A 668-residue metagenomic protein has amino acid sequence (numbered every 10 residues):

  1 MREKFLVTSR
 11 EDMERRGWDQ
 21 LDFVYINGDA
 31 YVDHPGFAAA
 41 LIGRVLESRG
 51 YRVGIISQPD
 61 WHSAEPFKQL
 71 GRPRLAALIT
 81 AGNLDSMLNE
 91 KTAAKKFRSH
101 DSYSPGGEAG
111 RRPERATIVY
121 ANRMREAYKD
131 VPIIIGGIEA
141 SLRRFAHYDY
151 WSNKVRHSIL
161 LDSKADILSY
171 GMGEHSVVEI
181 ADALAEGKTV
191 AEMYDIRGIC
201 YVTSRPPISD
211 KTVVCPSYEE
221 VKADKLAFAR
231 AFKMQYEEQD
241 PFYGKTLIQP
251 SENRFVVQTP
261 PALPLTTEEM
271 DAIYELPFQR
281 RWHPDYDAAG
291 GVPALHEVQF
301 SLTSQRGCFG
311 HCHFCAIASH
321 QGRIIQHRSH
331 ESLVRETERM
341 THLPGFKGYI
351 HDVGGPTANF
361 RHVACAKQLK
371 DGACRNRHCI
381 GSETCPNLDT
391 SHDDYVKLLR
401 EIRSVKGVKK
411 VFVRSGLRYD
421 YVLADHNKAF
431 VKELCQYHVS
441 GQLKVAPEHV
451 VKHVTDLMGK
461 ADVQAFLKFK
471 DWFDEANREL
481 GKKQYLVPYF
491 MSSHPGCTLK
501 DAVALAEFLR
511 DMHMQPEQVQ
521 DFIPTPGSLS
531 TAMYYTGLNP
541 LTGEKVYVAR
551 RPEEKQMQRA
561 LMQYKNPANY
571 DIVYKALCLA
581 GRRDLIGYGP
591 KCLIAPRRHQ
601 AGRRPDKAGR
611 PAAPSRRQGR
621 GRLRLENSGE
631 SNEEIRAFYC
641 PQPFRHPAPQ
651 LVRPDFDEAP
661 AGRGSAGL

Functional and structural regions predicted by a protein language model:
M1-Q20, A30, R230-S301: N-terminal [4Fe-4S]-dependent radical SAM core
D12, A30, A38, S57-S251: Glycine-rich beta-alpha loop elements in corrinoid/cobalamin-binding modules across cobalamin-dependent enzymes
Y25-G28, I56, D60-W61, R339-V487 (+1 more regions): Conserved SAM/AdoMet-binding glycine-rich loop
I26-Y31, A289-A316, Y349: N-terminal pre-triad scaffold of radical SAM enzymes
H62, A191-D240, N253, A262-L265 (+6 more regions): Terminal amphipathic helices with adjacent charged low-complexity linkers/tails
D85-A94, L142-R144, E174-E179, T203-P207 (+8 more regions): Flexible glycine/acidic-rich beta-alpha junction loops that bind and position SAM and/or redox cofactors in anaerobic
D166, L333, V445, V519 (+1 more regions): Conserved, mostly hydrophobic/aromatic
A595-L668: Acidic, low-complexity intrinsically disordered tails
